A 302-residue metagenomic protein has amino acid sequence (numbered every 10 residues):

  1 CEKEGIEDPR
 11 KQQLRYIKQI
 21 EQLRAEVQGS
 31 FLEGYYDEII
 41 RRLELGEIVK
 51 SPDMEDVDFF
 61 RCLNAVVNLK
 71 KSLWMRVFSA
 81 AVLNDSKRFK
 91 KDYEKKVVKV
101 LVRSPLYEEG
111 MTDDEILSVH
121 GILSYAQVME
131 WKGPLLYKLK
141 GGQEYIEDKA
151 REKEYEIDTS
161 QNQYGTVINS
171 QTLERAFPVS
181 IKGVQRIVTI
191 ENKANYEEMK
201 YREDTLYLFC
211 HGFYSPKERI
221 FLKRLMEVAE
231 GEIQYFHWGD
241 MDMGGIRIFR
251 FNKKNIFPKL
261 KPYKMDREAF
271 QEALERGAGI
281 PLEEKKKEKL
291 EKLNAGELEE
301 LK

Functional and structural regions predicted by a protein language model:
C1-F209, Y214-V228, E232, G244 (+2 more regions): Nucleic-acid enzyme cleavage-core boundary/entry regions
Q234-F236: Pol beta-like nucleotidyltransferase catalytic core
W238-G244: Extended C-terminal subregions enriched in glycine
K253-I256: C-terminal, helix-dominated tail/subdomain
M265: Active-site donor-binding loop signature of nucleotide-sugar glycosyltransferases
